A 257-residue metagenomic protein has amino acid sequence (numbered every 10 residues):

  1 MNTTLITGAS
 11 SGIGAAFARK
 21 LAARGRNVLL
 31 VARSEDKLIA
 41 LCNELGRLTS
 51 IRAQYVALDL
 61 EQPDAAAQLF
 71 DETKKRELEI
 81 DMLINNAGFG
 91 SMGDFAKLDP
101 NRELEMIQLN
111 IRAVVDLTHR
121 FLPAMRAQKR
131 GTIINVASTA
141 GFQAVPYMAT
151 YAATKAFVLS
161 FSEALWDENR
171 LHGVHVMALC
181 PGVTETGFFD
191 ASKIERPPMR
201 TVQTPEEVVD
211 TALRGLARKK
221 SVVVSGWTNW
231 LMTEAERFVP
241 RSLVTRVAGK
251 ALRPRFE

Functional and structural regions predicted by a protein language model:
S10-S11: Conserved glycine-rich cofactor-binding loop
R24-L41: Conserved glycine-rich Rossmann-like NAD(P)H-binding loop of the short-chain dehydrogenase/reductase
N86-S91: Conserved NAD(P)H cofactor-binding loop of Rossmann-fold oxidoreductase domains
D94-A96, R102-I107: Substrate-binding pocket helix/loop in short-chain dehydrogenase/reductase
T118, T154: Active-site helix of classical SDR
S138: Residue(s) in the substrate-gating loop at a strand-loop-helix junction that position the organic substrate next
W166-L231, S242: SDR active-site lid
